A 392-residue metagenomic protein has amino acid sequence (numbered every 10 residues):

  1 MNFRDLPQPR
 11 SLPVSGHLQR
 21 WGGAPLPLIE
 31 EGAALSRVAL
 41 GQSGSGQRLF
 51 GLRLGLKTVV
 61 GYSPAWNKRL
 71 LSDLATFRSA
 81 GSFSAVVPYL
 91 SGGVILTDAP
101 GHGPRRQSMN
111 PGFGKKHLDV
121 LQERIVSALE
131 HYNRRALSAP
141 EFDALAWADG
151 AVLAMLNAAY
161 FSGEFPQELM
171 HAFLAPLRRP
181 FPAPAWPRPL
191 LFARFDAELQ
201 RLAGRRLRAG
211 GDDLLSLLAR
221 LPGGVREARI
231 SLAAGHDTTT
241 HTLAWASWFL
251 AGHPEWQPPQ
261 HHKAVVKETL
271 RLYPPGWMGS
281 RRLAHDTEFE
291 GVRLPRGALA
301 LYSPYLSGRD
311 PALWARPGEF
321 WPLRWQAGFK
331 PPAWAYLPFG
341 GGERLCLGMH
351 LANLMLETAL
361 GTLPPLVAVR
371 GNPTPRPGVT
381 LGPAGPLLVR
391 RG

Functional and structural regions predicted by a protein language model:
R4-E30, A34, L56-K57, A65 (+1 more regions): Cytochrome P450 catalytic-domain helical core, especially the substrate-recognition surface and oxygen-activation
P13, L190-T242: Conserved cytochrome P450 catalytic core segment spanning the I/J/K helices
S15-S45, R201, P258-V292, P311: Conserved cytochrome P450 K-helix E-x-x-R motif and the immediately C-terminal K′/meander segment
S63-A75: Short active-site loop/helix that positions an aromatic residue
T76, S303-F329, F339: Conserved cytochrome P450 K-helix/beta-meander segment immediately N-terminal to the heme-binding cysteine loop
L156, L217-H261, T269, L301 (+2 more regions): Central I-helix of cytochrome P450 enzymes
M349-P383: Cytochrome P450 heme-binding "Cys pocket" and the immediately downstream C-terminal segment
